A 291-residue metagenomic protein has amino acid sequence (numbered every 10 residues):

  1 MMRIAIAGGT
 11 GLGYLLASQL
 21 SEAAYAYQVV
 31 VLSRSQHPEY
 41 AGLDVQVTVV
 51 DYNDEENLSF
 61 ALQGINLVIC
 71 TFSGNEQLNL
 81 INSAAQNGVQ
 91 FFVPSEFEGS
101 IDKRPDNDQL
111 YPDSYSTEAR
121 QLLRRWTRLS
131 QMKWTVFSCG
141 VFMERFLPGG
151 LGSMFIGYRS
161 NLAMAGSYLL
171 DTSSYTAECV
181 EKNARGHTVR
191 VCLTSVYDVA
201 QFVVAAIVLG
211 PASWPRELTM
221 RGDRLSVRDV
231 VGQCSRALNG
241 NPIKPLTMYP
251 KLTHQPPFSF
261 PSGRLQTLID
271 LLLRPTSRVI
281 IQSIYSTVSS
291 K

Functional and structural regions predicted by a protein language model:
M2-Q28, L32-S35, Y40, D102-G240: Oxidoreductase cofactor-interface core, primarily capturing Rossmann-like NAD(P)-dependent enzymes
A5-I6, I69-C70, F91-P94, T135: Structural recognition of the beta-strand scaffold that forms the well-ordered cores of secreted hydrolase catalytic
V30, Q46-T48, T135, I243-Y249: General small-molecule cofactor/ligand-binding pocket signal
V31-N87, P94, G99-N107: NAD(P)H-binding glycine-rich loop region in Rossmannoid oxidoreductase-like domains and their noncatalytic homologs
N53-S59, F142-R145, K251-P257: A short acidic, often aromatic-flanked loop/helix-cap motif at beta-alpha or helix-coil junctions that lines enzyme
G88-V89, L162: Active-site loop of short-chain dehydrogenase/reductase
E217-L218, V227-S290: Terminal hydrophobic/aromatic helix or amphipathic segment near a protein terminus
